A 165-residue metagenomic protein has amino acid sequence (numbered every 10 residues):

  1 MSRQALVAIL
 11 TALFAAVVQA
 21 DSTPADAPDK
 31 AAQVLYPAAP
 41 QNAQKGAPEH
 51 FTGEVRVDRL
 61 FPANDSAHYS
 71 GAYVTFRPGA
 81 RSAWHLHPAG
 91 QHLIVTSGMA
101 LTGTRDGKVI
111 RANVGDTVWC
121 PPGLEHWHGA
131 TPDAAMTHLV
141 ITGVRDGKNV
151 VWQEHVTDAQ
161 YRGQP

Functional and structural regions predicted by a protein language model:
M1-Q4: Positively charged n-region of N-terminal signal peptides that target proteins for export
V7-V17: Bacterial N-terminal signal peptides
A20-H68, V150-P165: A short, N-terminal "cap"/entry segment at the start of jelly-roll beta-barrel domains of the cupin/DSBH fold
Y73-R77, L86-T102, I141-G143: Short, conserved beta-strand element in jelly-roll/cupin
S82-W84, T102-G103, E125-T131: Short beta-strand His + acidic residue motifs that chelate non-heme Fe in jelly-roll/DSBH and cupin folds
D106-G123: Short acidic-glycine-tyrosine-enriched beta hairpin
W119, D133-W152: A short hydrophobic beta-strand segment most commonly corresponding to one strand of the jelly-roll/cupin
